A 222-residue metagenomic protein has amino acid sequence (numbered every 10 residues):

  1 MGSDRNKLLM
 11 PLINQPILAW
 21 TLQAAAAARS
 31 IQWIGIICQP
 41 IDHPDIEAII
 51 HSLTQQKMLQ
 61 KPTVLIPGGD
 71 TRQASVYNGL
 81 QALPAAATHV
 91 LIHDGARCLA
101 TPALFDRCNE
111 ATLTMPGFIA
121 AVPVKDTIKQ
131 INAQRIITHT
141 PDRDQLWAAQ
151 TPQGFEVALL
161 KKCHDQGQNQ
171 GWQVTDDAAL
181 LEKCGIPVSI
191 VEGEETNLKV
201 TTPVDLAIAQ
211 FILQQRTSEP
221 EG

Functional and structural regions predicted by a protein language model:
M1-H43: N-terminal glycine-rich phosphate-binding loop and ensuing alpha1 helix
P11, L99, G154, K199-V200: Short aromatic/basic micro-patch
L18, G79, H93-D94, P123 (+2 more regions): Residue-level signal for inorganic ion chemistry
S30-P62: Acidic donor-binding segment of Leloir-type glycosyltransferases
H51-H89: Short phosphate-binding loop-to-helix
L99-S189, G222: Conserved core of the sugar-phosphate nucleotidyltransferase
S189-T196: Catalytic beta-strand/loop signature of glycosyltransferases that borders the donor
N197-G222: Hydrophobic helical membrane-anchoring modules
